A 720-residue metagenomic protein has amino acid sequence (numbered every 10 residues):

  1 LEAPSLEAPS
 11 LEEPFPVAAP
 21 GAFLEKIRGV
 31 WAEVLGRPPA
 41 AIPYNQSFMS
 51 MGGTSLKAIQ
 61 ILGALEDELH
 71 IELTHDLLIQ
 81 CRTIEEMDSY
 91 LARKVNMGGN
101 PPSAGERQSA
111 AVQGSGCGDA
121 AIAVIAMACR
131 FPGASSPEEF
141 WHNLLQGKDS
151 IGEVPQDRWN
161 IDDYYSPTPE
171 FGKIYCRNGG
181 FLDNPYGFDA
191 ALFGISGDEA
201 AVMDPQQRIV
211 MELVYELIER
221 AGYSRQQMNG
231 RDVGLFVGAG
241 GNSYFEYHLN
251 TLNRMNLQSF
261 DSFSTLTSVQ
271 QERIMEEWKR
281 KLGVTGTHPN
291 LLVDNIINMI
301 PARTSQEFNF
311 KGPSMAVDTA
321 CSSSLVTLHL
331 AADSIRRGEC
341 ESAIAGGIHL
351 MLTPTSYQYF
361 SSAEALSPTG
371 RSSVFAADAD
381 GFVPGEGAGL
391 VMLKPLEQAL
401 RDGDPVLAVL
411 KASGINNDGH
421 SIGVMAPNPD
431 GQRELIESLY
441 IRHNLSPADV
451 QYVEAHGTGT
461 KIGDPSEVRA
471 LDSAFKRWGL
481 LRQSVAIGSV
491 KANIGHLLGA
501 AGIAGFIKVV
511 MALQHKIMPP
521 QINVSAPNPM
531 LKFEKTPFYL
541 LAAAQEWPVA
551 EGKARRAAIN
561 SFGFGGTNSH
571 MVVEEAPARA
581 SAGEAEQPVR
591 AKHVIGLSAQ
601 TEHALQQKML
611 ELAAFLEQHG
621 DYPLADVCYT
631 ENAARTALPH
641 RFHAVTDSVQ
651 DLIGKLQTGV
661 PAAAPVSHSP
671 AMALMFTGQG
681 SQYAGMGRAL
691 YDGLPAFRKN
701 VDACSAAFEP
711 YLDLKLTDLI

Functional and structural regions predicted by a protein language model:
L1, F23-V30, V34, F48 (+19 more regions): Structural preference for long, well-ordered alpha-helical segments in enzyme cores
L1-V112, F533: Phosphopantetheine-dependent thiolation modules in NRPS/PKS and related acyl-activating systems
S10-A19, F193-V202, V645: Acyl-group handling in specialized metabolite and lipid biosynthesis
C81-I84, G283, A599, A663-I720: FabD-like malonyl-/acyl-CoA
M87, H456, T601, S648 (+1 more regions): Residue-level signal for inorganic ion chemistry
D119-P588, R635: Condensing-enzyme catalytic core of the thiolase-fold
A128-F131, D149, E216, P427-R442 (+3 more regions): Flexible catalytic loop/linker elements that gate and position reactive groups at enzyme active sites
A412-S413, N417-I422, G654-A664, K699 (+1 more regions): Acyltransferase
